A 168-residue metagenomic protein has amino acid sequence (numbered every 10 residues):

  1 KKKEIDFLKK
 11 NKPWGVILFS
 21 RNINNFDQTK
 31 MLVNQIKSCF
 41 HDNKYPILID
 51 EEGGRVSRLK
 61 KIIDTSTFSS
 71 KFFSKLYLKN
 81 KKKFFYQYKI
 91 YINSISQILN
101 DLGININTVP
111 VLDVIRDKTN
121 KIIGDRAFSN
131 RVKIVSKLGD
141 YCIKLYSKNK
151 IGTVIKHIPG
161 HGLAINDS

Functional and structural regions predicted by a protein language model:
K1-K10, V16: A generic N-terminal leader/anchor concept
K3, T108-L112, V154-G160: Short low-complexity stretches enriched in small and charged residues
K3-F7, L32-I36, I95, L138 (+1 more regions): A general structural detector for well-ordered alpha-helical segments in enzyme core domains, enriched
K9, I47-L48, V154-K156: N-terminal hydrophobic or amphipathic segments with adjacent small-residue motifs that include Sec signal peptides
K12-I134, G162-S168: Enzymes and membrane/adaptor proteins characterized by extended Gly/Ser/Thr/Asp/Glu-rich, aromatic-dotted
V132-N166: Loop-centered beta-sheet repeat module
